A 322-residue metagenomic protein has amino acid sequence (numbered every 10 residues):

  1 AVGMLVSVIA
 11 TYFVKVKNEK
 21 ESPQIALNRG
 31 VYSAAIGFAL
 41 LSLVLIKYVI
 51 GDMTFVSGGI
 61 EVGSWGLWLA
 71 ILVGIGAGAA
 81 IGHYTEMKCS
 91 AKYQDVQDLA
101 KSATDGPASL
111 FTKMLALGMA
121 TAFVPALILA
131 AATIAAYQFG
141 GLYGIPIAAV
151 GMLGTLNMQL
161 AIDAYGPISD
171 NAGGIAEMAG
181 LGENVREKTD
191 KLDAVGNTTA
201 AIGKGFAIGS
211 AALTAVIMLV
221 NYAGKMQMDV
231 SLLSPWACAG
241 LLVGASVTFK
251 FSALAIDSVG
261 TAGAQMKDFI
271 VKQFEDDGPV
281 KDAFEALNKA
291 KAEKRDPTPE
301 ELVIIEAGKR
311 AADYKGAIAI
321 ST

Functional and structural regions predicted by a protein language model:
A1-T322: Hydrophobic packing and interface segments
